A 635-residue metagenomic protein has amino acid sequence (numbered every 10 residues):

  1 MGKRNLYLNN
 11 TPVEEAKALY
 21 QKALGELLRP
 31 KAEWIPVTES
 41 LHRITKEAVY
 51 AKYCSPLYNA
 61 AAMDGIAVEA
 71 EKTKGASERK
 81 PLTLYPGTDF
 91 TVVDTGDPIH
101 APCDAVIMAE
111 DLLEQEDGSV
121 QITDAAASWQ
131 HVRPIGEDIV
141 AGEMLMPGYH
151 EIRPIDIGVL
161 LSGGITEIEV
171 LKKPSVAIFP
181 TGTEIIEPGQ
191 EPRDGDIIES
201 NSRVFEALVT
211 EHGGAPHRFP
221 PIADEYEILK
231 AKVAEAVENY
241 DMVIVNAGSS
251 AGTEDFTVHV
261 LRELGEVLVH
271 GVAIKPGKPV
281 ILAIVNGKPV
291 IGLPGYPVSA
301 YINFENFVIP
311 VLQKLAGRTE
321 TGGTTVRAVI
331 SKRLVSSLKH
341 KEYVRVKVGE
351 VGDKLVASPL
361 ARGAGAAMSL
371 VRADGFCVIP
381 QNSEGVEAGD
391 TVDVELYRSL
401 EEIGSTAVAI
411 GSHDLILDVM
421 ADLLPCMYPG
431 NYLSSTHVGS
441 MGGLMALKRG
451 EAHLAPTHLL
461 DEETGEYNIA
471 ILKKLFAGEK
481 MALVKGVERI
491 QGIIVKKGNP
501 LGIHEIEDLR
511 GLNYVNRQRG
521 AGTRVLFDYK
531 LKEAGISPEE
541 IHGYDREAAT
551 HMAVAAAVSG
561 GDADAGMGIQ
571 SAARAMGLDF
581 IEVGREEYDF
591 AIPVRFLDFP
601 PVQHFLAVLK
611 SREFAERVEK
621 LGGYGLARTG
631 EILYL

Functional and structural regions predicted by a protein language model:
G2-E167, V326-I330, I379, T391: Phosphate-interaction motifs
E14-K17, A32-T38, H42, E47 (+3 more regions): Flexible glycine/proline-rich
P134-V245, T406-N431, S435: Phosphate-binding glycine-rich loops and their immediate beta-loop-alpha structural context
V348, P359-E451, Y467-K480, N513 (+1 more regions): N-terminal hydrophobic or amphipathic helices and topogenic motifs
V419-P429, G522-R546: Ligand-binding cleft/hinge of the Venus flytrap
P456-K474, A555-G584: A ligand-binding cleft/hinge motif common to bilobed small-molecule-binding domains
G478-G492, L578-A607, R628: Periplasmic-binding protein-like
V495-Y514: Flexible hinge/capping segments at coil-to-helix
